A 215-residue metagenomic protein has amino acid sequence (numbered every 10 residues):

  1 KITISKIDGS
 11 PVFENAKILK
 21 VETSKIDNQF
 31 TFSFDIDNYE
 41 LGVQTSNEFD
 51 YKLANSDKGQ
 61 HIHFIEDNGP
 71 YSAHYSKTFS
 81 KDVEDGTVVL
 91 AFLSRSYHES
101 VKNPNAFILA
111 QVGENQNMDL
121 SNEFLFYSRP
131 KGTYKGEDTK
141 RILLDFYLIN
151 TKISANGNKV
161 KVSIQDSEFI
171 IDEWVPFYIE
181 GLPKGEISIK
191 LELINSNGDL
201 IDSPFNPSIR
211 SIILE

Functional and structural regions predicted by a protein language model:
K1-I26, V112-G136: Short, compositionally biased P/S/T/A/G/V-rich stretches that sit at domain boundaries
K25-S33, V43-D50, G136-D145: Short coil/turn motif common to extracellular beta-sandwich-like domains
Y39-H61, I149-V162: Solvent-exposed loop/turn segments flanking beta-strands in beta-repeat/beta-sandwich domains
N68-S76, D166-W174: Short beta-strand segments within Ig-like beta-sandwich modules, predominantly Fibronectin type-III
S80-G86, I179-S188: Surface-exposed, short loops/turns at beta-strand junctions within beta-sandwich domains
D85, A91-I142: Surface-exposed beta-loop interaction hotspot
S94-N103, E168-F169, I194-S203: Short acidic/polar inter-strand loop motif in beta-rich domains
N122-K161, F169-D172: Surface-exposed interaction/gating patches
